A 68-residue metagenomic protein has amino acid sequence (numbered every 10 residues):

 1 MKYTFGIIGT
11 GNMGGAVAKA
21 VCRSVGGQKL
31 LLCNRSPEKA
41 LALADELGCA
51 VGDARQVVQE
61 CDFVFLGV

Functional and structural regions predicted by a protein language model:
M1-F63: NAD(P)+-binding Rossmann beta1-loop-alpha1 motif at the extreme N-terminus of oxidoreductases
V64-V68: Redox-cofactor binding/interface segments in oxidoreductases and associated redox assembly factors
